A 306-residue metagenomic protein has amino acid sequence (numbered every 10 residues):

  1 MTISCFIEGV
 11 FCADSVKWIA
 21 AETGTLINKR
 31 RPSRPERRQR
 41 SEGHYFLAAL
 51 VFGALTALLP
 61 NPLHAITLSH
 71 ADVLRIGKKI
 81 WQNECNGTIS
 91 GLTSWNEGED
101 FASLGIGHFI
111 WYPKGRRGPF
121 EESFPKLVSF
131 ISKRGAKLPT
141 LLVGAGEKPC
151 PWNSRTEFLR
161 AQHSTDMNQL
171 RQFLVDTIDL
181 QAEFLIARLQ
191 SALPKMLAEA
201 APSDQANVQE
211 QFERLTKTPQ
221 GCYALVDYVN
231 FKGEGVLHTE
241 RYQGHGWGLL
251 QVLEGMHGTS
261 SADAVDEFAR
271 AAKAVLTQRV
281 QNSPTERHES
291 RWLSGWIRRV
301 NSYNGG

Functional and structural regions predicted by a protein language model:
I3, P32-E36: Positively charged N-terminal leader segments that act as targeting/secretion signals
R31, Q39-A49: Bacterial N-terminal signal peptides that target proteins for export
A48-L58: Bacterial N-terminal signal peptides
A65-G306: Cell-wall polysaccharide-cleaving catalytic domain and substrate-binding groove, primarily in peptidoglycan/chitin
